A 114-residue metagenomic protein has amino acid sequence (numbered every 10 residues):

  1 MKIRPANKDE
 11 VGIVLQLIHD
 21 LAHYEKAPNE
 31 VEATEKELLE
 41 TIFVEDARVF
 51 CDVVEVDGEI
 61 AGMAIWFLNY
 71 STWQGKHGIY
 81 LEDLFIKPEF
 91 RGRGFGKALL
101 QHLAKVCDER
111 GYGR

Functional and structural regions predicted by a protein language model:
K2-V14: A short beta-loop-alpha structural element at the N-terminal edge of CoA-dependent acyl/N-acetyltransferase catalytic
L15-T41: Conserved GNAT-fold acetyl-CoA-binding loop/helix
I42-V53: A short helix-loop-beta-strand connector motif used in the catalytic cores of GNAT acetyltransferases and, in some
V53, E59-L68: Conserved beta-strand in the GNAT
K76-P88: Conserved acetyl-CoA binding element of GNAT-fold acetyltransferases
F90, G94-H102: Conserved acetyl-CoA pyrophosphate-binding loop and the N-cap/start of the following alpha-helix in GNAT-like
L100, C107-R114: Conserved GNAT acetyl-CoA-binding A-motif
